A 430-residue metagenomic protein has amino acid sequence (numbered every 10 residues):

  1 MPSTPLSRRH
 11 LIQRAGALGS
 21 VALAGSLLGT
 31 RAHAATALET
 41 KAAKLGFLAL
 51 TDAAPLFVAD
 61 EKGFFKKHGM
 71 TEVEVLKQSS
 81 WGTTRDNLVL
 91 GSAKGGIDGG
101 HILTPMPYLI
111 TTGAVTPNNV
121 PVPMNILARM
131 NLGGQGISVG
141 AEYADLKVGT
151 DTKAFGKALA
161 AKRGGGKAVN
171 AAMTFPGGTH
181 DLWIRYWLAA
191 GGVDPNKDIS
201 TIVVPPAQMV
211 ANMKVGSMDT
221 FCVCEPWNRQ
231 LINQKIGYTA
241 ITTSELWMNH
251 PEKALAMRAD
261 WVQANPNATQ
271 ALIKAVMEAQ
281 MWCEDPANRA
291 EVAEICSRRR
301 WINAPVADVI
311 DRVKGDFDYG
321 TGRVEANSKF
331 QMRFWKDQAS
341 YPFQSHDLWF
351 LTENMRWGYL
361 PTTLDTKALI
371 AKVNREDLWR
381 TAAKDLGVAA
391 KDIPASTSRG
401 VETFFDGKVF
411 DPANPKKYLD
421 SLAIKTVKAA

Functional and structural regions predicted by a protein language model:
P2-T4, I12-A32: N-terminal export signals
A34-N196, S200-V203, V215-R229, I236-N249 (+2 more regions): Short, glycine-/small- and polar/acidic-enriched structural segments that line small-molecule recognition paths
D52, E61, T84, M106-P107 (+9 more regions): Stable alpha-helical elements in mature extracytoplasmic
I97-G99, K197-I199, V203-T239, R258 (+3 more regions): Ligand-binding pocket segment of bilobal, Venus flytrap-like solute-binding proteins
I137-S138, A254-M257, W261-V262: Short glycine- and hydrophobic/aromatic-rich loop-to-beta-strand nucleating segment in the catalytic cores
A264-D377: Secondary-structure end/capping motifs
L348-A430: Conserved C-terminal helix/tail region of periplasmic/extracytoplasmic solute-binding proteins
